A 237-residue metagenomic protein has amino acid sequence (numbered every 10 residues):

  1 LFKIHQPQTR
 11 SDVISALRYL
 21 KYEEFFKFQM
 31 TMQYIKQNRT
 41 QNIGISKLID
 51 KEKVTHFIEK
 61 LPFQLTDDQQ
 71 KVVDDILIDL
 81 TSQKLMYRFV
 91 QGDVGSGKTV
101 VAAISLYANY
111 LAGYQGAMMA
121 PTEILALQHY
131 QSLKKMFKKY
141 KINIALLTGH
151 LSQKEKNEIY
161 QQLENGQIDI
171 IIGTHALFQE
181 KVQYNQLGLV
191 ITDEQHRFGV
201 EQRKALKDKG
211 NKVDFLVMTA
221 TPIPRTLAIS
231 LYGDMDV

Functional and structural regions predicted by a protein language model:
L1-K60: Upstream accessory/linker segments immediately N-terminal to the RecA-like ATPase cores of bacterial MutS and a subset
G44-Q91: Conserved pre-motif I regulatory segment
Y87, V101-Y130, K138-N143: Conserved SF1/SF2 helicase motif Ia
G92, T174-H175, D193-E194: Walker B catalytic acidic pair
G97: Conserved glycine(s) of the Walker
L125-Q162: Conserved helix-turn-beta segment of the N-terminal RecA-like "Helicase ATP-binding" lobe in SF1/SF2 helicases
H150-I171, F178-L187: Conserved motor-coupling elements within RecA-like helicase/translocase cores
Y184-V237: Post-DEXD/H (motif II) to motif III coupling segment of the RecA-like Helicase ATP-binding lobe
